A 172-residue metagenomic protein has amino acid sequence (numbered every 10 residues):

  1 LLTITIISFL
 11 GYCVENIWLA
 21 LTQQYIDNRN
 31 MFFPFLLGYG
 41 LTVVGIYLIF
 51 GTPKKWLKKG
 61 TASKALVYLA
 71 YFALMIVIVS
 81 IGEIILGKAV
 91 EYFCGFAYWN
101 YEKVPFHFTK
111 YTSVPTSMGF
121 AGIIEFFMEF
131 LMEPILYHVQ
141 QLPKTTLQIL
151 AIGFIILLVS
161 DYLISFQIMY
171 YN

Functional and structural regions predicted by a protein language model:
L1-N172: Aromatic-rich, lipid-facing transmembrane alpha helices and their immediate juxtamembrane interface loops in integral
